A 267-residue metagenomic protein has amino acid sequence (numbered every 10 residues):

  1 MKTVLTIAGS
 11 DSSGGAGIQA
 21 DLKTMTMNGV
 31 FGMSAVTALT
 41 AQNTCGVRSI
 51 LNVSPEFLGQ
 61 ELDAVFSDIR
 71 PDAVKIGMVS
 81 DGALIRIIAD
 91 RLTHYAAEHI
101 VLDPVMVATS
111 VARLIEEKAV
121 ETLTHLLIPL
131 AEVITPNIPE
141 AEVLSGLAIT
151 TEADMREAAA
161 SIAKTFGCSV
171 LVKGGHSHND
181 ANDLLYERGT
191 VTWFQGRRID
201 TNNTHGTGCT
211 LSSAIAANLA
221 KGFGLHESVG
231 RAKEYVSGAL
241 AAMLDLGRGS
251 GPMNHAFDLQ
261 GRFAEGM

Functional and structural regions predicted by a protein language model:
K2-T6, I18, M25-V111: Conserved N-terminal subdomain of the carbohydrate kinase-like
I7-S13, V191-H205: Short pre-catalytic strand/loop immediately N-terminal to key active-site residues, enriched for Gly-Thr
G29-M33, T192, N218-A232: Phosphate-handling active-site elements
S49-N52, H226-M267: Charged C-terminal helix
A83-Y95, C168, N182, T190 (+1 more regions): Nucleotide and nucleotide-moiety/phosphate-recognizing core
E117-V191: Conserved phosphate/ATP/ADP-binding segment of small-molecule kinases
E142-V143, T201-L225: Short, small-residue alpha-helix embedded
